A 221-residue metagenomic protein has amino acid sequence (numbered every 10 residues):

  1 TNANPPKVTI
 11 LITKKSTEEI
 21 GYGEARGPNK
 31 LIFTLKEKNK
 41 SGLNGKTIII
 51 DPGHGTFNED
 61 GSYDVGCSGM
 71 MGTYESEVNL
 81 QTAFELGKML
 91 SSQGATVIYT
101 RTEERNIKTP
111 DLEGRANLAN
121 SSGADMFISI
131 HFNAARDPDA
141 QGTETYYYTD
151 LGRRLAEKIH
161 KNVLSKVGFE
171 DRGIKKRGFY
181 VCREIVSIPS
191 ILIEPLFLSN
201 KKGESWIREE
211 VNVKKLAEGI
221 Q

Functional and structural regions predicted by a protein language model:
T1-T47: Signal-peptide-cleaved, periplasmic/extracellular N-terminal interaction regions immediately downstream of the signal
T34-L118, S122, A135: Active-site histidine-acidic residue metal-binding/catalytic motifs, centered on HxH/HExxH-like signatures
T47-D51, T96-R101, M126-I130, E144-Y147 (+2 more regions): Structural recognition of the beta-strand scaffold that forms the well-ordered cores of secreted hydrolase catalytic
H54-N58, E103-I107, F132-D137, D150-R153 (+4 more regions): Solvent-exposed loop/turn segments at secondary-structure junctions within structured extracellular/periplasmic domains
E59-T73, A134-K158, N162: A short, glycine/acidic-enriched catalytic loop
T73-Q81, N106-E113, T149-R154, I207-E218: Soluble non-cytosolic domains of exported or imported proteins
F84-A95, N120-A124, F132, H160-F169 (+2 more regions): Sec-exported extracytoplasmic/periplasmic mature domains
S129, R136, Y146, K175-Q221: Active-site-adjacent mobile loop/cap segments within catalytic or ligand-binding domains
